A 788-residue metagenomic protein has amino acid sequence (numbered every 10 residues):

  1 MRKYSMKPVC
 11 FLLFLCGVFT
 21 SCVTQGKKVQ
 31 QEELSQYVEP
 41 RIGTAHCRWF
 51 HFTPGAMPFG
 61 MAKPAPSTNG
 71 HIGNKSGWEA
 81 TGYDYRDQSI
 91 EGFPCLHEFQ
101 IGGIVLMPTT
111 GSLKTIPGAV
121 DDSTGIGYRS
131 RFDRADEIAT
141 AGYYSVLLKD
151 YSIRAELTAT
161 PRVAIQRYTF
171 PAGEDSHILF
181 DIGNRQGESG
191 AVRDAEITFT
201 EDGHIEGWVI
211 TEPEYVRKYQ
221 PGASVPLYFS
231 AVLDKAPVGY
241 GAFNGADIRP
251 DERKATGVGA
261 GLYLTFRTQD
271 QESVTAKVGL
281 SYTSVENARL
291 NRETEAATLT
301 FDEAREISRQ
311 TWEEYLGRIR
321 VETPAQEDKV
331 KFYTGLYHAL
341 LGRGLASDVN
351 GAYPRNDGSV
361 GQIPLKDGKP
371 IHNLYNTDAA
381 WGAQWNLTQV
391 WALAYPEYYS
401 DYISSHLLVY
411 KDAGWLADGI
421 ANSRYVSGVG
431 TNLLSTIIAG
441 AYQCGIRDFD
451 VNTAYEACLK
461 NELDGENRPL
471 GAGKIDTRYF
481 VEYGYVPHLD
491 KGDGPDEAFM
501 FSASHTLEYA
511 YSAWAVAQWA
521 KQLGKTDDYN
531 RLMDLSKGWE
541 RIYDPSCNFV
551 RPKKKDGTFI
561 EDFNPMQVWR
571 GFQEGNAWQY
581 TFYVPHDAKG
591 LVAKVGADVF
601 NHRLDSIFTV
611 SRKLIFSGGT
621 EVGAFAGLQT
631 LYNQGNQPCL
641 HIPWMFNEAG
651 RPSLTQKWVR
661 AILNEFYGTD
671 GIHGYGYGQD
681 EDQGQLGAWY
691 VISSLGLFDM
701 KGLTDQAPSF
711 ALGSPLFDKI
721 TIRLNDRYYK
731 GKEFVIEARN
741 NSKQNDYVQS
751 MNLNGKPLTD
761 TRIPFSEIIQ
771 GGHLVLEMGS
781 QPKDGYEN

Functional and structural regions predicted by a protein language model:
M1-Q30: Bacterial Sec-dependent N-terminal signal peptides
K27-T436, Y442-L507, Q518-R541, C547-V550 (+9 more regions): Accessory carbohydrate-recognition regions in carbohydrate-active enzymes
E508-S512: Hydrophobic, small-residue-rich alpha-helical packing segments that form membrane-like cores
G702: Histidine-centered catalytic/metal-binding microenvironments
